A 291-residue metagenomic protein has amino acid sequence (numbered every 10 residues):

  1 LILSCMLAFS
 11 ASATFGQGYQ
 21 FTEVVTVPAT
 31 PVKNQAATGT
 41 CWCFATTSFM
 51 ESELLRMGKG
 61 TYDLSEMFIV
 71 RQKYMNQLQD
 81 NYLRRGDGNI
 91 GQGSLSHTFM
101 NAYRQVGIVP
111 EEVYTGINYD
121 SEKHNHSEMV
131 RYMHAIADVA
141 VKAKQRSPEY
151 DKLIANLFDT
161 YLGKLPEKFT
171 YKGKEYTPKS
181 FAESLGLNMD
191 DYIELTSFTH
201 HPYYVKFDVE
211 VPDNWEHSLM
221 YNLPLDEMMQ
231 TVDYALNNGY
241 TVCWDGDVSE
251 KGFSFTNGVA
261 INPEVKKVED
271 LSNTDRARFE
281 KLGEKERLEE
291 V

Functional and structural regions predicted by a protein language model:
L1-A11: Bacterial N-terminal signal peptides
F15-V291: Flexible propeptides and autoinhibitory/regulatory segments associated with cysteine proteases
